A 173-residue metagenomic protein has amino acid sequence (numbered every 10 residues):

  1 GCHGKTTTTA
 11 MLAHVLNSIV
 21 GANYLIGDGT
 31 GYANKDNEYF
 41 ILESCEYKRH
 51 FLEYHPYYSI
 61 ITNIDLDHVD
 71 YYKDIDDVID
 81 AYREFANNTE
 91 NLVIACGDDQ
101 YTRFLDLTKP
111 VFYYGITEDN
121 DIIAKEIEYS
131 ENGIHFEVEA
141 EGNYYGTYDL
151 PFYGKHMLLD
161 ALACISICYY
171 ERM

Functional and structural regions predicted by a protein language model:
G1-P110, L162, S166-Y169: Phosphate-binding loop of NTP-binding sites
Y72-I79, N91, K109-M173: Adenine nucleotide phosphate-binding catalytic loops in nucleotide-utilizing enzymes
